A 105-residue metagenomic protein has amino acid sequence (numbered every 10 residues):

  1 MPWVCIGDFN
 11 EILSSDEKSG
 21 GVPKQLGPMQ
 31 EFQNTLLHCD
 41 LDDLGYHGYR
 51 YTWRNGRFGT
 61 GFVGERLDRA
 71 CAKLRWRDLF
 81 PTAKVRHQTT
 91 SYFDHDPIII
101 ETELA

Functional and structural regions predicted by a protein language model:
M1-A105: A shared catalytic/ligand-binding motif for oxyanion handling
